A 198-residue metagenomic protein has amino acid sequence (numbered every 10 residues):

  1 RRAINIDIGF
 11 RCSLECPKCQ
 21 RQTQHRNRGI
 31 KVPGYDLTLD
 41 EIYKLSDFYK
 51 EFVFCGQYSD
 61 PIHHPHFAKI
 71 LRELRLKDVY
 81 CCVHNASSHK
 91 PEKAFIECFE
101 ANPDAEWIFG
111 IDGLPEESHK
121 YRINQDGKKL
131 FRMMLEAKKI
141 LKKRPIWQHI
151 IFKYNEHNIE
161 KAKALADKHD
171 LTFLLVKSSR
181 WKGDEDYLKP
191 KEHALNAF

Functional and structural regions predicted by a protein language model:
R1-E106, E117-K128, R132, K168-H169 (+1 more regions): Conserved alpha-helical substructure of the radical SAM core
D7, F48-C55, L76, Y80-H84 (+2 more regions): Conserved C-terminal portion of the radical SAM core fold that forms the substrate/S-adenosylmethionine-binding
